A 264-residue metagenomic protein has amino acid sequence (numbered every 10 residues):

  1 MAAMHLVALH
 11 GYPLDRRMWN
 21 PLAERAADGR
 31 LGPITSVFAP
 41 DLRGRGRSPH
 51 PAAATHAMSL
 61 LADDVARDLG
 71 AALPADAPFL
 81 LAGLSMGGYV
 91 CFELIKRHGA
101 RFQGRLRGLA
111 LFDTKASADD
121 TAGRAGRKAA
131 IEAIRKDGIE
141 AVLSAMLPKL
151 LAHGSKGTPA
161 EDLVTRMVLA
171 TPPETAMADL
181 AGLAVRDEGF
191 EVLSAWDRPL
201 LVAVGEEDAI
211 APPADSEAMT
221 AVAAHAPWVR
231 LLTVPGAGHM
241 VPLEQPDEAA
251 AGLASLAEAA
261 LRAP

Functional and structural regions predicted by a protein language model:
G11-L14, S85: Active-site glycine-rich loops that stabilize anionic/oxyanionic intermediates across multiple enzyme folds
P13, L42-G46, A116, G238: Alpha/beta-hydrolase active-site loop signature
R17-A82, E93-F102, A251, S255-A257: Active-site loop/oxyanion-hole signature of alpha/beta-hydrolase fold enzymes
G87, C91-I95, S216: Short helix immediately C-terminal to the catalytic nucleophile in hydrolase catalytic domains
F92-S144, P148: Flexible "cap/lid" loop of the alpha/beta hydrolase fold
D119-A125, D137-A195: Conserved alpha/beta-hydrolase catalytic His-Asp/Glu region
A195-A237: Conserved loop-alpha-helix segment in the C-terminal half of the alpha/beta-hydrolase fold that carries the catalytic
I210, A237-A250: Catalytic histidine-centered segment of alpha/beta-hydrolase-like enzymes
